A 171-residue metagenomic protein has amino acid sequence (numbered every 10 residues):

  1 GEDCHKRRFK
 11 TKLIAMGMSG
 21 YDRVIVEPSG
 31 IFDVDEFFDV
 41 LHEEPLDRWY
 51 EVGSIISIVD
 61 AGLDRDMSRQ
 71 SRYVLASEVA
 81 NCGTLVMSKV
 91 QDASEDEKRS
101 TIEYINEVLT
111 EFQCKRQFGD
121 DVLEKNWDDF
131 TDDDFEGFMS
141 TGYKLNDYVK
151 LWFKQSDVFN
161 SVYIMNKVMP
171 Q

Functional and structural regions predicted by a protein language model:
G1-S68: Nucleotide-state-sensitive switch-loop elements of NTP-binding domains
G17-G20, V79-A80, Q171: Flexible, charged surface loops at secondary-structure boundaries
P28, K89-V90: Walker B catalytic acidic pair
H42-Y50, L75-V79, I102-E111: A short alpha->loop->secondary-structure connector
S54, G83-T84: Well-ordered beta-strand positions
S57-D60, V86-K89, I164: Conserved beta-strand segments of the P-loop GTPase G domain that flank and frequently precede/overlap
R65, R69-N81: Flexible active-site lid/hinge loop adjacent to a nucleotide/diphosphate and Mg2+-phosphate binding pocket
T84, D92-Q171: C-terminal accessory "lid"/substrate-recognition subdomains
